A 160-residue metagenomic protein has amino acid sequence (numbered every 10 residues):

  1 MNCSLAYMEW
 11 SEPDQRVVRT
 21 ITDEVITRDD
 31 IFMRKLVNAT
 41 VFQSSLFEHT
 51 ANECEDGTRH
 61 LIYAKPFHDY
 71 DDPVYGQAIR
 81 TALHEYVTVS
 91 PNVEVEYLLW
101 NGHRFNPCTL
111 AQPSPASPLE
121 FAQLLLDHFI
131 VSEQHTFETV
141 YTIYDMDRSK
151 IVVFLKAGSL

Functional and structural regions predicted by a protein language model:
N2-I21, V95-A111: Short, basic/aromatic beta-hairpin or loop at an interaction surface
T20-D29, A111-L119: Short alpha-helix capping/helix-loop boundary micro-motifs
S45-G57, H135-M146: Short beta-strand-centered aromatic/proline hotspots
N52-P115: Surface-exposed beta-loop interaction hotspot
D56-K65, M146-A157: Short, solvent-exposed secondary-structure boundary/capping segments
N101, L125-L126: Long protein-protein interaction modules used by eukaryotic assembly/scaffold proteins
